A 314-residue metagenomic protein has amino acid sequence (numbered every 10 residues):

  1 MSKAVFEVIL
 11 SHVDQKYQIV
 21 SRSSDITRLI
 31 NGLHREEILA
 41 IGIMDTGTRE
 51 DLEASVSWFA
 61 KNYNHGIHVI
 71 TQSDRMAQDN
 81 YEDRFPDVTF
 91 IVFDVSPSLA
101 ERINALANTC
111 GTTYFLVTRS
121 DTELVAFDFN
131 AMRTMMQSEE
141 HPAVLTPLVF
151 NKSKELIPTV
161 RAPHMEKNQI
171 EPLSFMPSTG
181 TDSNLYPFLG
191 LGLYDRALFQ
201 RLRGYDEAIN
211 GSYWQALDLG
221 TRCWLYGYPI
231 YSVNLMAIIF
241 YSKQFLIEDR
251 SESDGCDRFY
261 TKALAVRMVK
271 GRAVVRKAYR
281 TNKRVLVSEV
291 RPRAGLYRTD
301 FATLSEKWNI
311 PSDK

Functional and structural regions predicted by a protein language model:
M1-S57: N-proximal low-complexity "stem/linker" segments adjacent to membrane-targeting elements
V56-D94: Acidic donor-binding segment of Leloir-type glycosyltransferases
F93-C110: Glycine-rich, basic loop-to-helix element that forms the pyrophosphate-binding segment of sugar-nucleotide handling
T112-V125: Short beta-strand-to-loop acidic/aromatic patch adjacent to the donor-nucleotide binding site
F127-R161: Conserved donor NDP-sugar-binding/catalytic core segment of glycosyltransferases
P163-L185, L189: Short, flexible, basic/aromatic active-site loop/helix in glycosyltransferases
Y186-Y194, L198-R203, I209-M236: A short, conserved alpha-helix in the catalytic core of glycosyltransferases
P229-K314: Active-site-adjacent helix/loop segment of glycosyltransferases that harbors family-specific signature motifs
